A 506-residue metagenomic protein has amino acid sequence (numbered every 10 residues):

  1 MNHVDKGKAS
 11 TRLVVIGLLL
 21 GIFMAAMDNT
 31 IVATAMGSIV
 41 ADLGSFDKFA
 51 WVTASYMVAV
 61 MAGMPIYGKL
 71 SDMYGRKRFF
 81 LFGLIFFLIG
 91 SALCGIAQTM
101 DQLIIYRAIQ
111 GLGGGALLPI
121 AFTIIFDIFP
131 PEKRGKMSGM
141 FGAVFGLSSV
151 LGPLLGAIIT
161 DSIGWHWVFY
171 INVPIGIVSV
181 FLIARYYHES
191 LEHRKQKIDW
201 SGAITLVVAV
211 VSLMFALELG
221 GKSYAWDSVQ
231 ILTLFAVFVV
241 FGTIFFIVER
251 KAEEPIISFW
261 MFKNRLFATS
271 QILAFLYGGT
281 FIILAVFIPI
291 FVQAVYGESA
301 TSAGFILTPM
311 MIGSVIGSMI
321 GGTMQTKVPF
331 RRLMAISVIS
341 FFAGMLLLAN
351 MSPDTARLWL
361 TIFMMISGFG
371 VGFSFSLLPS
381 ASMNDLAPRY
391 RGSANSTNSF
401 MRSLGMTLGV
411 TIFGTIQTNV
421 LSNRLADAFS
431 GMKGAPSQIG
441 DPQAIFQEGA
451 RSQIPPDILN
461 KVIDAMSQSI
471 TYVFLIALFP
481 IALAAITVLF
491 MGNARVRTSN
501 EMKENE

Functional and structural regions predicted by a protein language model:
V4-K8, V180-V207, K222, R250-R265 (+2 more regions): Flexible interhelical linker loops that connect adjacent transmembrane helices in multi-pass membrane transporters
T11-M64, G68, V144, G164 (+4 more regions): Transmembrane core module of solute transporters
I22, L84, L88-S91, Y106-R107 (+6 more regions): A generic transmembrane-helix signature of 12-TM secondary carrier transporters
M64-G202, L219: Helix-loop-helix hairpins in multi-pass membrane proteins, especially solute transporters
F141, L151, L360-S437: Small-residue-rich alpha-helical segments with characteristic i,i+4
P174-L191, V207-L219, V237-K251, A484-G492: C-terminal membrane-cytosol helix-exit motif in multi-pass small-molecule transporters
S403-N493, T498, E504-E506: Hydrophobic transmembrane architecture of multi-pass small-molecule transporters
